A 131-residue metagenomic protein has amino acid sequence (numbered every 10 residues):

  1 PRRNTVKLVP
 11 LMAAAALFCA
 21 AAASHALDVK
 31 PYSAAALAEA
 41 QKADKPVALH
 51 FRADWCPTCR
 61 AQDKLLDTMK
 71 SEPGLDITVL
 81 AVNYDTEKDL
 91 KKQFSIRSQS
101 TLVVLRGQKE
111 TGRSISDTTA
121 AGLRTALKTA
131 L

Functional and structural regions predicted by a protein language model:
M12-A20: Bacterial N-terminal signal peptides
A22-A26: Sec/Tat signal peptide C-region and signal peptidase I cleavage site
V29-K45: A short beta-strand-turn-helix
K42-D54: Short active-site neighborhood of thiol/selenol oxidoreductases, capturing the structured segment around
R60-P73: Typically the conserved alpha-helix immediately C-terminal to a functionally engaged Cys/Sec in thioredoxin-like
K70, G74-K88: Thiol-based oxidoreductase modules, predominantly thioredoxin-like and allied folds used for disulfide exchange
F94-V103: Structural micro-motif
V104-L131: Non-catalytic, surface beta->alpha helical segment in thiol-disulfide oxidoreductase systems
